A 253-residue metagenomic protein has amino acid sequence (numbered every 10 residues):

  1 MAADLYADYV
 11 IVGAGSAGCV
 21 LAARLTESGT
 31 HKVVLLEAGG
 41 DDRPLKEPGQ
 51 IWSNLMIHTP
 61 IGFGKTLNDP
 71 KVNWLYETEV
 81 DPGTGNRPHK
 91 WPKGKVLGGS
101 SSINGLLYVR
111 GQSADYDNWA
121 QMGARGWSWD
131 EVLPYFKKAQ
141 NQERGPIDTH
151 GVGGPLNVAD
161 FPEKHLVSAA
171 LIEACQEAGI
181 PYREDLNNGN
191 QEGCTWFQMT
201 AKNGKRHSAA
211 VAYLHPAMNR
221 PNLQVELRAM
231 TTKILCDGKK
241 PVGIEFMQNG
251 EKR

Functional and structural regions predicted by a protein language model:
M1-R253: N-terminal redox-cofactor-binding region of secreted/periplasmic oxidoreductases
